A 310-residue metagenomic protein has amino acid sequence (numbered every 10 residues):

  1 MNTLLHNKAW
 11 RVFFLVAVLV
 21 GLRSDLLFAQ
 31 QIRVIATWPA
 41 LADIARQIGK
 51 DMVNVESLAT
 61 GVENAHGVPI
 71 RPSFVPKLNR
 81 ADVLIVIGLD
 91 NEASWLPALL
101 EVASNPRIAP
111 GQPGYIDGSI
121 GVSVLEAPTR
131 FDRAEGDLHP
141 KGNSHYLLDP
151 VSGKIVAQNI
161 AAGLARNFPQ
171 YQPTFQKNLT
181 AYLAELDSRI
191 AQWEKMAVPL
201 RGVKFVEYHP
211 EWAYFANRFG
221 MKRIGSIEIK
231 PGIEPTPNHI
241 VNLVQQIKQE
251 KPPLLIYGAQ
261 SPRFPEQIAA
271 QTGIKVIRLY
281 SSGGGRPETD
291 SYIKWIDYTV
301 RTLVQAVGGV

Functional and structural regions predicted by a protein language model:
M1-K8: N-terminal secretory signal peptides that target proteins for export/translocation
R11-S24: Bacterial N-terminal signal peptides
A29-V310: Extracytoplasmic metal-acquisition and chelation regions
